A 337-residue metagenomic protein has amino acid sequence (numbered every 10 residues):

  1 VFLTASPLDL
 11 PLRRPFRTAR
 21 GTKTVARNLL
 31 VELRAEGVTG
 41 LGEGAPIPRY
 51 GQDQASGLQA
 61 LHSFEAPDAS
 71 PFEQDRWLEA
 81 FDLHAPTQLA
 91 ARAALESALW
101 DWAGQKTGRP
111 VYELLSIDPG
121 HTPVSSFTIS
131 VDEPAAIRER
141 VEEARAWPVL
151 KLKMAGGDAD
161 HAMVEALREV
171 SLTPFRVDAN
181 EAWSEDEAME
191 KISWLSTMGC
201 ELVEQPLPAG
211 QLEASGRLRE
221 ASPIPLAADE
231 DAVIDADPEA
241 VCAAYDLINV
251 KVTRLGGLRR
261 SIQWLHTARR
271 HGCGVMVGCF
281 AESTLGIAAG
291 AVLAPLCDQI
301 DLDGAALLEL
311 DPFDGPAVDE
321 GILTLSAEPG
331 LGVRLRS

Functional and structural regions predicted by a protein language model:
V1-Y50, F313: Structured beta-strand/loop patches that form or line metal/cofactor-binding pockets in enzymes
L3-L12, N28, E36, F280-S337: Flexible C-terminal active-site loop/helix
A5-P7, L33-A35, T39-T107: Metal- or metallocofactor-binding catalytic centers and their adjacent structured scaffolds across diverse enzyme
V31, G37, L95, G108 (+7 more regions): Conserved, mostly hydrophobic/aromatic
G40-G42, P123-I129, P148-L152, F175-A179 (+5 more regions): Hydrophobic faces of well-ordered beta-strands that scaffold small-molecule active sites in alpha/beta enzyme cores
A103-G104, R168, R219, A268: A generic structural signal for well-ordered alpha-helical segments
R109-S222: Metal-dependent enolase-superfamily TIM-barrel catalytic cores that perform enediolate-based chemistry
G210-D303: Catalytic alpha/beta core domains of metabolic enzymes, predominantly
